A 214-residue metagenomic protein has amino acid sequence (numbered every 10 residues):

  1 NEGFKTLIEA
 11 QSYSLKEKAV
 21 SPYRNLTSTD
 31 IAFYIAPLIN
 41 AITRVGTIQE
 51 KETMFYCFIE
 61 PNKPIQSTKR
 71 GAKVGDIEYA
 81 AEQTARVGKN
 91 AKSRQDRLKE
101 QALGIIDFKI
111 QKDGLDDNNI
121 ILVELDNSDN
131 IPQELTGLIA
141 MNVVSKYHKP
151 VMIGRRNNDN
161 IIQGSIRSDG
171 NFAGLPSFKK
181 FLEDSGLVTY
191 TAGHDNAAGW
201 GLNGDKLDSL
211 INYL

Functional and structural regions predicted by a protein language model:
N1-S209: Hydrophobic helix-and-loop "lid/oligomerization" segment in the mid-to-C-terminal part of catalytic domains
I211-L214: Anionic-ligand-binding alpha/beta catalytic cores of soluble enzymes and soluble regulatory domains that recognize
